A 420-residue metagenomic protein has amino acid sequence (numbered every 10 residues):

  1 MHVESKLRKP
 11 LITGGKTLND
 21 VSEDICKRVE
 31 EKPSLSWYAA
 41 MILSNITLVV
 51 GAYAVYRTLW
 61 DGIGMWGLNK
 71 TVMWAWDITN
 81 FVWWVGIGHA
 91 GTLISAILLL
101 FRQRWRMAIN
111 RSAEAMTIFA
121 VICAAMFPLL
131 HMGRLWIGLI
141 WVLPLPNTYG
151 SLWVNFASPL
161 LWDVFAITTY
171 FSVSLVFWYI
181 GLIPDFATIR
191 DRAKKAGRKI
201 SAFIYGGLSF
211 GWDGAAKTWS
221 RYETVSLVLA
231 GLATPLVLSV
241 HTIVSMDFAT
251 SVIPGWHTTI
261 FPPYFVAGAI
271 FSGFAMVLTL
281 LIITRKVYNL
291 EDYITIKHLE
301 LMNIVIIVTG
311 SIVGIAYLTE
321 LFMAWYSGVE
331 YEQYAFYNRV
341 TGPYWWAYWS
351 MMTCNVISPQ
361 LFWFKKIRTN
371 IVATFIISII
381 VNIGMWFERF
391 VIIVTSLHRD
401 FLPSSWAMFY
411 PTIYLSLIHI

Functional and structural regions predicted by a protein language model:
H2-I87: N-terminal signal-anchor module of multipass membrane proteins
H2-L11, D61, W83-W212, A233: Transmembrane-helix bundle segments that line or gate the permeation/cavity pathway in multi-pass membrane proteins
C26-E31, L35-V55, G150-L152, F156-Y348: Long, contiguous internal "core" modules enriched in hydrophobic/ aromatic residues
A54-M65, M132-L145, V240-T250, T319-E330 (+1 more regions): Membrane-helix interface motif
T148-L152, Y334-V340, L397-L415: Short, membrane-exposed interhelical loops at transmembrane-helix boundaries
W346-I371: Extended C-terminal subregions enriched in glycine
A373-I383: Central hydrophobic cores of alpha-helical transmembrane segments in multi-pass integral membrane proteins
I418-I420: Conserved small/polar residues in nucleotide/adenosyl-binding loops
